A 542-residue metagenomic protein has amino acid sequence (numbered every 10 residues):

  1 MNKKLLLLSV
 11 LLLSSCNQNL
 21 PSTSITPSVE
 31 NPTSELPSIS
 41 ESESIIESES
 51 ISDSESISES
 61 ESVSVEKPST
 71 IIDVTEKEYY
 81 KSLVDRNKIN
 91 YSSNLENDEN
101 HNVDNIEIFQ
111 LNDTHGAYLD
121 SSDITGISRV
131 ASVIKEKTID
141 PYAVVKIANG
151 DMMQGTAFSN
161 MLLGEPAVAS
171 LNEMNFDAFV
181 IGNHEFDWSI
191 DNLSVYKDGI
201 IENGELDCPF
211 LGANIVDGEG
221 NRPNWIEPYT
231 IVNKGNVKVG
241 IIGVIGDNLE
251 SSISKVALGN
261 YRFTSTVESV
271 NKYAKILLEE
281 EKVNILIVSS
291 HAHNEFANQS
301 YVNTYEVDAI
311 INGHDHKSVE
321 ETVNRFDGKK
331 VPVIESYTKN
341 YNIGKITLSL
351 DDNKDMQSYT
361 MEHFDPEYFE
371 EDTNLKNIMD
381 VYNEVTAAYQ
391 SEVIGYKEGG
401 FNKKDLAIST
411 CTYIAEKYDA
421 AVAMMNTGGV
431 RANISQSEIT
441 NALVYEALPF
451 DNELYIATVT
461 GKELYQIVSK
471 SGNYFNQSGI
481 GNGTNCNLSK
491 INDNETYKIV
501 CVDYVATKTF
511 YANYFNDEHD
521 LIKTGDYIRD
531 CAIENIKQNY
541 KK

Functional and structural regions predicted by a protein language model:
N2-L8: Sec-dependent signal peptide recognition, specifically the positively charged N-region followed immediately by
L8-V10, E47, E59, V65 (+4 more regions): A ubiquitous, low-specificity "background" feature that marks scattered single residues across proteins without
S9, S28, S62-S64, D73 (+2 more regions): Detector for intrinsically disordered, low-structure N-terminal pre-sequences
L13-S15: C-terminal motif of bacterial Sec signal peptides marking the signal peptidase cleavage site
N17-I25: Bacterial lipoprotein signal-peptidase II cleavage site
S24, S28, T33-S64, S69-T70: Extracellular mucin-like PTS domains
E76-Y368, L406-I408, T412-Y413, A423: Acidic, metal/ion-coordinating pockets
Y91, D98, D104-E107, T114-L119 (+6 more regions): Catalytic centers of hydrolytic enzymes
